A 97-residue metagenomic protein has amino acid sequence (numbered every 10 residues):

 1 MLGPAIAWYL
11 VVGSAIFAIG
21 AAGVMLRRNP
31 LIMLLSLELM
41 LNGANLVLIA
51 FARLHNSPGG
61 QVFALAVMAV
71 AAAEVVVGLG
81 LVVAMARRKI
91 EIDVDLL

Functional and structural regions predicted by a protein language model:
M1-L97: Alpha-helical transmembrane segments of multi-pass membrane proteins predominantly involved in bioenergetics
